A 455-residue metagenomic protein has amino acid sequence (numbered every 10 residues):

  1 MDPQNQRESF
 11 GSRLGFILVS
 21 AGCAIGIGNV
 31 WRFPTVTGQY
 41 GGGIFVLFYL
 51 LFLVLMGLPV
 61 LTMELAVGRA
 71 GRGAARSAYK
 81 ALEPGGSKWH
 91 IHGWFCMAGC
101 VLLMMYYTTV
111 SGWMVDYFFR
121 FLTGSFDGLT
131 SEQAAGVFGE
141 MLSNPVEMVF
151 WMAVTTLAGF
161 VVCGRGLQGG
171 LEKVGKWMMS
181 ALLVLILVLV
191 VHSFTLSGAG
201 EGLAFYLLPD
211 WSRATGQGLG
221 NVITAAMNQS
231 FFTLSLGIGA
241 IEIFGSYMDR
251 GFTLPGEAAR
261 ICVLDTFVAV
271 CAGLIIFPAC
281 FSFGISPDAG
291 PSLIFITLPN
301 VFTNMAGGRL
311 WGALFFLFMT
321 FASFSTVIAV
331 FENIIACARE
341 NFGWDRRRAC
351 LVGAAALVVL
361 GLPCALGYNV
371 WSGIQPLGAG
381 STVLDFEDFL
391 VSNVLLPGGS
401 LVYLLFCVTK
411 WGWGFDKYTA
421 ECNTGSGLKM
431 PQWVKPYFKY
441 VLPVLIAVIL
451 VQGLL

Functional and structural regions predicted by a protein language model:
M1-P3, S77, S111-S143, S246-G251 (+7 more regions): Helix-loop-helix connectors at the membrane interface of multi-pass transporters/channels
M1-W31, V60-L65, R69-I91, D249-T253 (+1 more regions): Membrane-interface "cap" regions at the ends of multi-pass membrane proteins
D2-Q6, F10, E172, K176-F324 (+2 more regions): Membrane-embedded translocation segments of transport machinery
Q4-E8, V36-Y40, A70-F95, T108-Q168 (+5 more regions): Inter-helical loop and helix-membrane interface segments of multi-pass membrane transporters/permeases
S9-S20, F45-F48, S87-V101, V149-T155 (+6 more regions): Select transmembrane alpha-helical segments in multipass membrane proteins
L14-F52, G239-G245, G256-A259, V263-L264 (+1 more regions): Transmembrane helix-boundary motif of multi-pass solute transporters/channels
G15-I17, P145, V149-F150, L264-V270 (+4 more regions): Loop-to-transmembrane helix boundary motifs in multi-pass membrane proteins
H92-F95, F342-A354, D388-I446: C-terminal membrane-solvent junction of multi-pass transporters and transport-like membrane proteins
